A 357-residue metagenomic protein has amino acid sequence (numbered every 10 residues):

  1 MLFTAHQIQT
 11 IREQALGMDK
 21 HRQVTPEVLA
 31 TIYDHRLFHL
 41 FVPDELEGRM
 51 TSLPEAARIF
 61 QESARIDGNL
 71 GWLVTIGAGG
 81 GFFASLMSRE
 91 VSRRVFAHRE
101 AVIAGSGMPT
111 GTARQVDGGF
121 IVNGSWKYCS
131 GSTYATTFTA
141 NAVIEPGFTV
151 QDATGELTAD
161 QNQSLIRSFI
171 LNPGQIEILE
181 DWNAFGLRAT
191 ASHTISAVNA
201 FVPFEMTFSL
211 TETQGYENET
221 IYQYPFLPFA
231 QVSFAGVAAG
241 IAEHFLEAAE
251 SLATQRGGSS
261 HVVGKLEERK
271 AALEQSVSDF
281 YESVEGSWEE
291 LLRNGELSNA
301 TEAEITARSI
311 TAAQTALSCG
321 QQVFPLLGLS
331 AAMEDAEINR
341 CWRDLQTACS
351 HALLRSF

Functional and structural regions predicted by a protein language model:
Q7-T10, I241, F245-A248, A272 (+2 more regions): Amphipathic, well-ordered alpha-helical segments in soluble domains
R12, L16-D19, Q275-T311, F324-A332: C-terminal helix-coil-helix/basic helical segment that borders enzyme active sites and/or dimer interfaces and provides
P26-D34, F38-A135, T149-L157, Q161: Glycine-rich flavin
W72, E247, S251, S278-W288 (+4 more regions): Charged/polar positions within long, soluble alpha-helices
G119-N199: FAD-binding subdomain of flavoenzyme oxidoreductases
A184-E274: Glycine-rich beta->alpha junctions and the first turn(s) of the following alpha-helix
G240, E267-E274, T306, I310-L317 (+2 more regions): Generic structural signal for well-ordered, non-transmembrane alpha-helical segments in soluble/cytosolic regions
P325-F357: Glycine-rich phosphate/cofactor-binding loops in nucleotide/flavin-utilizing enzymes
